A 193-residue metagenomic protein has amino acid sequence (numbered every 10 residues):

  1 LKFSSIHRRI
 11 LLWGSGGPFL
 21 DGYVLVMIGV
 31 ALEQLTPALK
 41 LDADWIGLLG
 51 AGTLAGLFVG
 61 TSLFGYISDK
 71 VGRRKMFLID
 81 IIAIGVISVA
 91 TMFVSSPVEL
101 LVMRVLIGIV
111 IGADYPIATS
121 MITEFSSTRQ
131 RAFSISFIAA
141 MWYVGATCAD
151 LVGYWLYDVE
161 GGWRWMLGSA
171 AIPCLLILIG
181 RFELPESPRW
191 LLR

Functional and structural regions predicted by a protein language model:
L1-R193: Transmembrane-helix signature of 12-pass secondary carriers
